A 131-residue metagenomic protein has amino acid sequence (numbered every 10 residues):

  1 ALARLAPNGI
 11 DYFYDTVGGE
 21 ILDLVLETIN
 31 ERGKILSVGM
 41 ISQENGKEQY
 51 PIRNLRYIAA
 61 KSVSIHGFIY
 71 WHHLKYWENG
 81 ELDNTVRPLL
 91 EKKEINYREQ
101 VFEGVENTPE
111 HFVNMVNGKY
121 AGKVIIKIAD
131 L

Functional and structural regions predicted by a protein language model:
A1-L131: Terminal helix/beta-alpha structural elements that buttress the NAD(P)+-binding lobe
